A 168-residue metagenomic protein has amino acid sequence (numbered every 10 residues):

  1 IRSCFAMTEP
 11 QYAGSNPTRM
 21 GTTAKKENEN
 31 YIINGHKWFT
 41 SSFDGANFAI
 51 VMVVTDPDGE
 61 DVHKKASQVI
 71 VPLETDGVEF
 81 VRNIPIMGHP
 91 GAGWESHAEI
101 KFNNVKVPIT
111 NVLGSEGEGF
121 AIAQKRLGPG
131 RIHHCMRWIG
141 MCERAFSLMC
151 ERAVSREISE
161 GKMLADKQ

Functional and structural regions predicted by a protein language model:
I1-T8, M52: A short, Trp-centered hydrophobic/proline-enriched beta-strand micro-motif
T8-Y12, W38-F39, I84-P90: Short, solvent-exposed loop/turn elements at beta->coil junctions and helix N-caps that rim active or binding pockets
A13, W38-D44, P129-H134: Glycine-rich phosphate/pyrophosphate-binding beta-alpha loops
S15-T18, S42-N47, D61-K65, A92-W94 (+1 more regions): Short glycine/proline-enriched turns and hinge-like loops at secondary-structure junctions
T22-K25: A structural signal for short hydrophobic beta-strand segments in well-ordered beta-sheet cores
N34-V81: A short core secondary-structure module
F80-Q168: Glycine-rich beta->alpha junctions and the first turn(s) of the following alpha-helix
